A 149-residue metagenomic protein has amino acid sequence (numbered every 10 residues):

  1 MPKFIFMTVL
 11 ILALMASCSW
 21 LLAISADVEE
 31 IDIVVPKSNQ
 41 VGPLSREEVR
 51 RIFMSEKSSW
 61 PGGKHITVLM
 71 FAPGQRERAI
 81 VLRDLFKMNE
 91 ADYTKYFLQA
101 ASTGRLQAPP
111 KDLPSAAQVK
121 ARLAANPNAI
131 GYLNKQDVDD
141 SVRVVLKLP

Functional and structural regions predicted by a protein language model:
M1-V9: Bacterial N-terminal signal peptides that target proteins for export
P2, L21-L22: Intrinsically disordered, low-complexity and often Lys/Arg-enriched segments
T8-S19: Bacterial N-terminal signal peptides
I24-P149: Flexible loop/hinge segments at secondary-structure junctions
